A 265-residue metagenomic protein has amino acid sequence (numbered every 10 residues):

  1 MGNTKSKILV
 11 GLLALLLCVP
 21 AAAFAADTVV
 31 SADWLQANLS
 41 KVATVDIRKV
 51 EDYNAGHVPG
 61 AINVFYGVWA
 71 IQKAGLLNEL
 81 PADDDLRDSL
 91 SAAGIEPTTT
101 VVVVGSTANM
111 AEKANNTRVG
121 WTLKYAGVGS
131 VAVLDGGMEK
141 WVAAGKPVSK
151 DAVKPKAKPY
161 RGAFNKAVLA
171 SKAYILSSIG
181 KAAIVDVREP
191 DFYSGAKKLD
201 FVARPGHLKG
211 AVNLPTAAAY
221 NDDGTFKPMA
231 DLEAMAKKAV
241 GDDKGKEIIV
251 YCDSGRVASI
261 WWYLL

Functional and structural regions predicted by a protein language model:
M1-G11: Bacterial N-terminal signal peptides that target proteins for export
L12-L13, A21-A23, G255: Cleavable N-terminal signal peptides
L17, A21-D52, M138-G206: Flexible, polar/low-complexity N-terminal or interdomain linker segments that lie immediately upstream of folded
T44-R87: N-terminal, post-signal-peptide region of Sec/Tat-exported proteins
K49-D52, G67-I71, T107-A111, M138-K140 (+3 more regions): Solvent-exposed loop/turn segments at secondary-structure junctions within structured extracellular/periplasmic domains
I71-T99, T216-I248: Helix-loop module immediately N-terminal to the HCX5R catalytic loop in PTP-like cysteine phosphatase domains
D83-Y174, D253, V257-L265: Thiolate-centered catalytic microenvironments shared by cysteine-dependent enzyme domains
